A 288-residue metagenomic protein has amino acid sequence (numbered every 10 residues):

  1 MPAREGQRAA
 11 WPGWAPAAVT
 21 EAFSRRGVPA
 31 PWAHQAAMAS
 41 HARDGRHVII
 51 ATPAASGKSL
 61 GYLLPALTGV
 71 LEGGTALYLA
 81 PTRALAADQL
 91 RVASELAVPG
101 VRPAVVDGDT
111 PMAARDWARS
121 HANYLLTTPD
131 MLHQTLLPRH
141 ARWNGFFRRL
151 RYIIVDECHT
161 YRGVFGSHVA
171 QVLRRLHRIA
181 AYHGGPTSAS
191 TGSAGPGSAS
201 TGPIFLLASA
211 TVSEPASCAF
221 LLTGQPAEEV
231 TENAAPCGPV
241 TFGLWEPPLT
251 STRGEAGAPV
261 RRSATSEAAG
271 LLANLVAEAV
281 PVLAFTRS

Functional and structural regions predicted by a protein language model:
M1-A37, R46-H47: Helicase-associated low-complexity/disordered flanking segments
H34, Q89-L90, T135-H140, E157-V172: Conserved ATPase-coupling elements of RecA-like P-loop NTPase cores
S40-V48, S59-G73, R174-H177: Walker A/P-loop NTP-binding motif
L67-Q89, A180-G185: Conserved SF1/SF2 helicase motif Ia
L85-D107, L176, F220-A227: Conserved helix-turn-beta segment of the N-terminal RecA-like "Helicase ATP-binding" lobe in SF1/SF2 helicases
G108-R151: Conserved helix/coil segment N-terminal to the catalytic DExD/H
H159-S188, S200-A235: Post-DEXD/H (motif II) to motif III coupling segment of the RecA-like Helicase ATP-binding lobe
P215-S288: Conserved interdomain linker/interface between the two RecA-like ATPase lobes of SF2 helicase motors
